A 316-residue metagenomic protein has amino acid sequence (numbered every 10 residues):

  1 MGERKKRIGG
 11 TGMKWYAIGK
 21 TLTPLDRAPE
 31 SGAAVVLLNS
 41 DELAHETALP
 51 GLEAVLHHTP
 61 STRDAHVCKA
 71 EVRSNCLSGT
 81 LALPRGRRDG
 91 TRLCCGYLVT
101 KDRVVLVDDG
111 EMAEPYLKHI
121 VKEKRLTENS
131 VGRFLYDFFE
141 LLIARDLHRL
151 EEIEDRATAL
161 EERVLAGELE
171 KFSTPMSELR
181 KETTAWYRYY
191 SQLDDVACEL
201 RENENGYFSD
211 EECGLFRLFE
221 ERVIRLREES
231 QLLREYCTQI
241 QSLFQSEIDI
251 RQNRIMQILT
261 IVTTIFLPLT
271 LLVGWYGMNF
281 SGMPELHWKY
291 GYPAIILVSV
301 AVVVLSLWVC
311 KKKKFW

Functional and structural regions predicted by a protein language model:
G2-R125, Q192, V196-E202, G206-F208 (+1 more regions): Helix-boundary and N-terminal cytosolic regulatory elements
K5, L56, T183, I261-T263: Generic low-complexity, intrinsically disordered sequence content enriched in small uncharged/hydrophobic residues
N39-D41, E53, R156, E168-L169 (+1 more regions): Alpha-helix initiation/capping motif
N39-S40, S130, S209, P268: Helix N-terminus capping/helix-initiation residues
P84-E247: Extended amphipathic alpha-helical scaffolding segments in membrane-proximal extra-membrane regions of membrane
I224-W316: Hydrophobic alpha-helical transmembrane segments and their immediately adjacent juxtamembrane loops
